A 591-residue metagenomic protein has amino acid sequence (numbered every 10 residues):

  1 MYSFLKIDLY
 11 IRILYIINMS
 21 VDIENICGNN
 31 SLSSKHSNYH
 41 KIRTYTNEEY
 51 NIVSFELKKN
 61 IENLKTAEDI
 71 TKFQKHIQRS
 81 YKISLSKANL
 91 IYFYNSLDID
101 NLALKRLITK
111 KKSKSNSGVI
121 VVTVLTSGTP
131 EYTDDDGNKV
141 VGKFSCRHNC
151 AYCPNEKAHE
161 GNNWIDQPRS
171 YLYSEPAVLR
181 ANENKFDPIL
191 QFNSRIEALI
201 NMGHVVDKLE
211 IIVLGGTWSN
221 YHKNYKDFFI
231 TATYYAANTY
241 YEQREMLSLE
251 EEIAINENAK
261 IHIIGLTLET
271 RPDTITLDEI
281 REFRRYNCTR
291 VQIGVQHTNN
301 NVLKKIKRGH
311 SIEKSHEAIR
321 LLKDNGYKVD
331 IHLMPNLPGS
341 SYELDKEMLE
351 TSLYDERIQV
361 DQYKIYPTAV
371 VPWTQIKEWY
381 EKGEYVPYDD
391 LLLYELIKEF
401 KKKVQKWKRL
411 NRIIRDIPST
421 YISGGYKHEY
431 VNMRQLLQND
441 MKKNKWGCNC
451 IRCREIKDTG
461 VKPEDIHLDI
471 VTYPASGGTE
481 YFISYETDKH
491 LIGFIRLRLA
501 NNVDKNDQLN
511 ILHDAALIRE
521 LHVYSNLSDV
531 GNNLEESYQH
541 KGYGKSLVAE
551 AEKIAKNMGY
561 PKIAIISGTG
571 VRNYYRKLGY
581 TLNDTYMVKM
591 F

Functional and structural regions predicted by a protein language model:
Y10-Q191, R195-Q243, K406: Flexible, acidic/Gly-rich N-terminal and inter-domain linker regions that tether and position cofactor-handling modules
S174-Q191, I211, G215-D330, M334-L391 (+3 more regions): Conserved non-cysteine loop/helix-boundary elements of the Radical SAM core domain that shape
E384-D504: C-terminal accessory regions of radical SAM enzymes
L512-Q539: Conserved acetyl-CoA binding element of GNAT-fold acetyltransferases
L534-I554: Conserved acetyl-CoA-binding loop-helix of GNAT-fold acetyltransferases
I554-S567: Conserved GNAT acetyl-CoA-binding A-motif
S567-Y586: Conserved active-site alpha-helix within GNAT-family acetyltransferase domains
